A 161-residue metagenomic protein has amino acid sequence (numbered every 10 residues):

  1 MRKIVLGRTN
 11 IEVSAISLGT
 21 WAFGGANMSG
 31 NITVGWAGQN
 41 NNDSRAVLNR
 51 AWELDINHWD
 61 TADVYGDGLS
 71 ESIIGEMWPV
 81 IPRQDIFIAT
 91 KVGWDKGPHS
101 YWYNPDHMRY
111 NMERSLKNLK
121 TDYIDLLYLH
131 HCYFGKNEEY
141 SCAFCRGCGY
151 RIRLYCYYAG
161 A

Functional and structural regions predicted by a protein language model:
M1-I86: N-terminal binding-site loop/beta-alpha segment at the start of enzyme catalytic domains that lines or forms
S14-A15, R83-I86, T90, D122-L126 (+1 more regions): Short acidic capping loops at alpha-helix termini that bridge into adjacent secondary structure
W21-F23, A62-V64, K91-D95, L129-C132 (+1 more regions): Active-site beta-loop-alpha junctions enriched in small/polar residues
N31-I32, H99-A161: Glycine/proline-rich, positively charged, aromatic-decorated active-site loop/lid region on the catalytic face
I73-E76, K91, H107-R114: Generic beta-strand or strand-like secondary-structure segments
M77-W102, L154-G160: Repeat-unit-sized solenoid/scaffold elements
